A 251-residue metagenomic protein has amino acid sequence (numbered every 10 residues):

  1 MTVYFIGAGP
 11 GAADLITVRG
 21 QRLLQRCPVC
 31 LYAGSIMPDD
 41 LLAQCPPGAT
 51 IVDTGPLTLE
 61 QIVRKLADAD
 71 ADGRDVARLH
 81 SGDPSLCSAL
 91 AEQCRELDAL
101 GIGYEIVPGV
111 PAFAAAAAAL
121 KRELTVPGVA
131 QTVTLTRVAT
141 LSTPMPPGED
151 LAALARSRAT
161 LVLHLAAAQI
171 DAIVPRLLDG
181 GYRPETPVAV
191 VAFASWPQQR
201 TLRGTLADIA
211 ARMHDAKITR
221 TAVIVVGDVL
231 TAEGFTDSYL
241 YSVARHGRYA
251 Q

Functional and structural regions predicted by a protein language model:
M1, A12, D83-S157, R200-R203: Class I SAM-dependent methyltransferase SAM-binding "motif I" and its flanking Rossmann-like core
M1-V110, A115, A210: Class I S-adenosyl-L-methionine
T2-V3, Q61, D72-V76, R95 (+2 more regions): A contiguous loop/helix-start segment that scaffolds small-molecule binding in enzyme catalytic cores
T17-V18, S35, P127-V129, E185 (+1 more regions): Non-catalytic, surface-exposed connector residues within folded enzymatic/regulatory domains
Q21, A43, D68, T125-V126 (+3 more regions): Short secondary-structure boundary/capping segments
